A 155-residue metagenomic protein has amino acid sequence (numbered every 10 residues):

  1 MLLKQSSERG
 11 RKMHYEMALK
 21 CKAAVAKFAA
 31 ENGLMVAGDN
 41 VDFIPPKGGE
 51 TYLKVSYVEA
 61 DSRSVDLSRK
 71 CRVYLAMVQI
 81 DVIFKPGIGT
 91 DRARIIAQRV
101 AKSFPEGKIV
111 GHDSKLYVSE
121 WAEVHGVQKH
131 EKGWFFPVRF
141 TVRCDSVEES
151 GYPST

Functional and structural regions predicted by a protein language model:
L2-K70, R99-S103, G107, G151-T155: Small/polar-rich, solvent-exposed N-terminal microdomains that initiate assembly or binding
R9-M13, I88, Q128: A general boundary/transition motif marking the beginning of the first structured unit of a protein
M13, M17, R92, K132: Conserved acidic
N32-M35, T51, A101-E148, P153-T155: Acidic-leaning, charged glycine-interspersed low-complexity segments
S64, G89-D91, V147-G151: Intrinsically disordered, low-complexity acidic/polar segments
L67-C71, D91, E131: Residues at secondary-structure transition points
C71-P86, W134-S146: Oligomerization/assembly interface segments of phage tail-like spikes and tubes
K85-S103: Mid-chain, well-packed structural core segment of small domains
